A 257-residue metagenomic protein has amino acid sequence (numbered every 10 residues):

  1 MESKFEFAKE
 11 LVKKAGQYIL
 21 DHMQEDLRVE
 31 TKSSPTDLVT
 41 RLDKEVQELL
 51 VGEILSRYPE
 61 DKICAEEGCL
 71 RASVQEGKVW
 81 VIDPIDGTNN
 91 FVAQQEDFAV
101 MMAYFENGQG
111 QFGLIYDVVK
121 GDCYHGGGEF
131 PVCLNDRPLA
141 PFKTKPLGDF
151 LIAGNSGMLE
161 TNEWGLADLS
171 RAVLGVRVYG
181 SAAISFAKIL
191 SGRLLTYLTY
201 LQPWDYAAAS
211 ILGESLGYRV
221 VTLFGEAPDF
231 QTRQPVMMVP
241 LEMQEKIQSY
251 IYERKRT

Functional and structural regions predicted by a protein language model:
M1-I85: N-terminal subdomain of lithium-sensitive/metallo-dependent phosphomonoesterases centered on the IMPase/IPPase/PAP
I19, D43, I54, T88 (+5 more regions): Residue-level signal for inorganic ion chemistry
E25, F98, H125-F130, E214 (+1 more regions): A short, compositionally biased
K44, E67, P84-G87, V118 (+2 more regions): Generic detector of well-ordered alpha-helical packing
V74-F130: DPxDG-like acidic metal-binding loop motif
N107, N135-D136: Short strand-turn-strand beta-turns centered on an Asx-Gly dipeptide
G110, P138-A140, A227: Short, solvent-exposed loop/turn motifs
F142-T257: An extended, acidic
